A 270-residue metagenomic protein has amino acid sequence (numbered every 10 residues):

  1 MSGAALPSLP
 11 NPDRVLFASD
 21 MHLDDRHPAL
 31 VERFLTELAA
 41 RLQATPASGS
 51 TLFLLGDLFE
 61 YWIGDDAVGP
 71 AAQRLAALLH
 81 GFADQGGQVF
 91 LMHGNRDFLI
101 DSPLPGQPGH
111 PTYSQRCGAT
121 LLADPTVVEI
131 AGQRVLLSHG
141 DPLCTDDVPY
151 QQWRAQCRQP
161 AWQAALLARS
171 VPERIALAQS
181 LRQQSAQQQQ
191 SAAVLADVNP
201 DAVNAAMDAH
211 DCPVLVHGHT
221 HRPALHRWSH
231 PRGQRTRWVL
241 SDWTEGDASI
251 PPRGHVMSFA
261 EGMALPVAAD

Functional and structural regions predicted by a protein language model:
S2, L6-R14, A18, L23-I130: Core catalytic region of metal-dependent phosphoesterases/phosphodiesterases, especially metallo-beta-lactamase-like
T36, A40, A77, G81 (+6 more regions): Charged/polar, solvent-exposed surface patches and flexible loops
R41, P160-A161, G262: Short, intrinsically disordered/low-complexity patches at protein termini and at juxtamembrane boundaries
T51-D57, G87-H93, Q163-A164, S170-A178 (+3 more regions): Low-complexity, flexible helical/coil segments
G69-G86, R158, A193, A206-G218: N-terminal short leaders/motifs
H110-T120, R134-L136, D141, D146-Q152 (+1 more regions): Conserved beta-sheet core of the metallophosphoesterase superfamily
L137-N199: Active-site-proximal loop/helix segment associated with metal-binding centers of metalloenzymes
P266-D270: Short, solvent-exposed aromatic-acidic interface loops
